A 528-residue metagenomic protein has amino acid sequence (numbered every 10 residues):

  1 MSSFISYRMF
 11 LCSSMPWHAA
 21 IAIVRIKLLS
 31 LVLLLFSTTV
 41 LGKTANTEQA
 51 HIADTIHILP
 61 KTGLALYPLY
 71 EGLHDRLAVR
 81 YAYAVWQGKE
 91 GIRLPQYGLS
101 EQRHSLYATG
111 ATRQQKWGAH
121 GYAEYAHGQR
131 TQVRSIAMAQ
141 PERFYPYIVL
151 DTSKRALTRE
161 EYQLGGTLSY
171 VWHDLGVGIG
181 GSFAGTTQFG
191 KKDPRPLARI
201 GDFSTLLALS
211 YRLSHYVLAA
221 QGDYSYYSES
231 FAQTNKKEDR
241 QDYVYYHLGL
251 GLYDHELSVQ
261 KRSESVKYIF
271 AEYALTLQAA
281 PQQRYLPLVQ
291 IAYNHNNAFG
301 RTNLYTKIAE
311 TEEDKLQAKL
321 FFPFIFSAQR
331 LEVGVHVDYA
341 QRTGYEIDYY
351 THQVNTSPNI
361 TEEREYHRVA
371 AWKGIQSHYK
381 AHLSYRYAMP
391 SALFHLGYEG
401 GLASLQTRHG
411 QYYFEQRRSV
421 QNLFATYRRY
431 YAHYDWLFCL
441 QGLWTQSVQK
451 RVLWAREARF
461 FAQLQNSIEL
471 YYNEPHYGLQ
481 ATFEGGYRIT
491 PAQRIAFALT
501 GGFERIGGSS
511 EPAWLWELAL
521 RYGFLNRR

Functional and structural regions predicted by a protein language model:
L41-T131: N-terminal, post-signal peptide beta-strand-biased segments of exported outer-membrane/organellar beta-barrel and other
L73-R80, Q115-G121, H173-V177, S214-A220 (+6 more regions): Outer-envelope beta-barrel architecture signal
L77-Q87, G121-H127, Y170, I179-G185 (+8 more regions): Transmembrane beta-barrel strands of outer-membrane/channel proteins
E90-Q96, Q132-M138, F189-L197, F231-K237 (+7 more regions): Outer-membrane beta-barrel translocator domains and adjoining extracellular loop/strand segments of Gram-negative
S100-L106, T158-L164, L197-T205, K267-Y273 (+6 more regions): Residues that define the transmembrane beta-barrel architecture of outer-membrane proteins
R134-I148, D223-I269, N297-E310, T351-T361: Short, flexible helix-coil linker/hinge segments at the edges of structured domains or between repeats
L257-L393: Long, internal scaffold/assembly segments composed of regular secondary structure
P512-R528: Outer-membrane beta-barrel "beta-signal"
